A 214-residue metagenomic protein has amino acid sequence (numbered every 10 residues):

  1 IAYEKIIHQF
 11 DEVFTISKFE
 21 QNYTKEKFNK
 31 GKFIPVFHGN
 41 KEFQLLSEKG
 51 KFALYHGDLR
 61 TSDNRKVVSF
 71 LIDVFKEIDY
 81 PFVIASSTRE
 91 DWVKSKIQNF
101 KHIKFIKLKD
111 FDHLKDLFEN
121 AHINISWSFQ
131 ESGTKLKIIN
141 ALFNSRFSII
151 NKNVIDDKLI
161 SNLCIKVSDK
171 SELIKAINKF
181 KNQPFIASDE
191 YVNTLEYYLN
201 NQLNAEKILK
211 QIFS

Functional and structural regions predicted by a protein language model:
I1-V13: Membrane-proximal helix-turn-helix segments that form the acceptor-binding/catalytic region of lipid-linked
K5-H8, D110-H122, F143: Short acidic alpha-helix that forms the nucleotide-activated donor recognition element in Leloir-type transferases
D11, F118-G133, R146-F147: Acidic donor-binding loop of glycosyltransferase active sites
P35-Q98, K104-K115, E119, D169: Conserved catalytic-core segment of nucleotide-activated headgroup transferases in glycan assembly
Q44, N182-S214: A charged, aromatic-enriched C-terminal amphipathic alpha-helix characteristic of glycosyltransferases across folds
L114-K115, E131-G133, N153-N162: Short glycine/proline-enriched, acidic/aromatic patches that form the donor-sugar handling elements
N140-F143, F147-N151: Short hydrophobic beta-strand element within catalytic cores of glycosyltransferases and related nucleotide-activated
L163-S171, N178-P184: Conserved acidic donor-binding segment of nucleotide-sugar-dependent glycosyltransferases
